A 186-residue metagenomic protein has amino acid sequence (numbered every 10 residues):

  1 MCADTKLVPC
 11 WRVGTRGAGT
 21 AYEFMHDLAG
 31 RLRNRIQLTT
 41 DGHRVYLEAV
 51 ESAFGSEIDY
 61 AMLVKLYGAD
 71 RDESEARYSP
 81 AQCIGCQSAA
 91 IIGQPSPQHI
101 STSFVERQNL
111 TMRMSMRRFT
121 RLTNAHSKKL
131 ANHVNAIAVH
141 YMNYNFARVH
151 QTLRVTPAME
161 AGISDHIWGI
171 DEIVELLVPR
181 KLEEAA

Functional and structural regions predicted by a protein language model:
M1-A186: Residue-level recognition of single "structural anchor" positions that define or cap local secondary structure
